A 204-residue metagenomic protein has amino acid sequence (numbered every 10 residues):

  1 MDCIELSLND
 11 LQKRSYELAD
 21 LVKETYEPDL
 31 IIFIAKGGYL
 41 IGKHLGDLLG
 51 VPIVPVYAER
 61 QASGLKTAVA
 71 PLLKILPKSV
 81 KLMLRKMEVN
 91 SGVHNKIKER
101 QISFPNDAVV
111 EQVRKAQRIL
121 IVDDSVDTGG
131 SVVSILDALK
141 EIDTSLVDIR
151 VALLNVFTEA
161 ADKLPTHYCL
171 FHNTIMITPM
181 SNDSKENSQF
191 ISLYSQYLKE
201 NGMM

Functional and structural regions predicted by a protein language model:
M1-L30: Active-site-facing substrate-recognition patch
D2, V56, V133-M204: PRPP-dependent phosphoribosyltransferase catalytic core
V22-E27, E111-A116, S145: Glycine-rich phosphate-binding loop signature in dinucleotide/nucleotide-binding domains
L48-L49, F171: Short, structured coil segments at secondary-structure junctions
I53-R118, G130: Short, glycine/charge-rich flexible loops or terminal/linker lids adjacent to PRPP-binding catalytic cores
V126-D127: Short active-site segment of divalent metal-dependent hydrolases/proteases that encodes the spacing between
